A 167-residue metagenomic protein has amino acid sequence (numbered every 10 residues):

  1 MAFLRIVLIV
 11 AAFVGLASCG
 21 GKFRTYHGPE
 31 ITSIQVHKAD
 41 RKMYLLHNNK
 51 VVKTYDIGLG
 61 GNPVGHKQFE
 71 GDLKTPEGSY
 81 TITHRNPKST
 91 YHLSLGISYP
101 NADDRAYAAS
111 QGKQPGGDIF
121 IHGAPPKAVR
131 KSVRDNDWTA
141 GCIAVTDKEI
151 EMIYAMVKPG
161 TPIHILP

Functional and structural regions predicted by a protein language model:
M1-V7: Bacterial N-terminal signal peptides that target proteins for export
G15-S18: C-terminal motif of bacterial Sec signal peptides marking the signal peptidase cleavage site
G21-T32, L59-T83, A102-Y107, D147-K148 (+1 more regions): N-terminal post-signal-peptidase region of extra-cytosolic proteins
K22-F23, N86-P167: Exported/periplasmic cell-wall-interacting domains
H27-P29, V36-A39, K50, T75 (+1 more regions): Short, surface-exposed loop/turn motifs at beta-strand boundaries within globular domains
T32-I34, P126: Conserved interaction-surface patches within small, structured recognition/assembly domains
I34-E70: Post-signal-peptide N-terminal segment of Sec-exported extracytoplasmic proteins
D40-K42, S79, D118: Structural motif
